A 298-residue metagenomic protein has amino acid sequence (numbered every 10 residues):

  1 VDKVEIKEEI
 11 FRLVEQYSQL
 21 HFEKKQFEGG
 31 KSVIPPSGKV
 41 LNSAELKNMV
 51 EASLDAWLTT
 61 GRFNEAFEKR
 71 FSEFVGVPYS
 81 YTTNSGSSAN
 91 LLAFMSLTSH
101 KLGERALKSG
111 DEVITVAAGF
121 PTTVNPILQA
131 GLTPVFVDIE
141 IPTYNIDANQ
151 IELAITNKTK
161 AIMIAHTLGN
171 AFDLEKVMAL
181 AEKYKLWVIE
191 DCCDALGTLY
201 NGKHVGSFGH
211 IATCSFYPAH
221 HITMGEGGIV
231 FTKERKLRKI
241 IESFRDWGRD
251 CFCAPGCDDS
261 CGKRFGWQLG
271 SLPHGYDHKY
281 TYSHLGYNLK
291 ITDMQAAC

Functional and structural regions predicted by a protein language model:
V1-L58, S283: N-terminal "arm"/small-domain region of PLP-dependent enzymes with the aminotransferase-like
E8, R12, K47, E51 (+5 more regions): Replace "anionic and nucleotidyl ligands
S18, S99-T167, A171-C192, L199: PLP-dependent aminotransferase-like
A44-M49, R62, A66, T122 (+6 more regions): Generic alpha-helical secondary structure signal
R62-E112, N125-Q129, F136, K203: Phosphate-binding glycine-rich loop
A154-T156, H204-G209: Active-site nucleotide-sugar/metal-binding loop of Leloir-type enzymes
A195-N201, F208-C298: Active-site region of PLP-dependent enzymes
